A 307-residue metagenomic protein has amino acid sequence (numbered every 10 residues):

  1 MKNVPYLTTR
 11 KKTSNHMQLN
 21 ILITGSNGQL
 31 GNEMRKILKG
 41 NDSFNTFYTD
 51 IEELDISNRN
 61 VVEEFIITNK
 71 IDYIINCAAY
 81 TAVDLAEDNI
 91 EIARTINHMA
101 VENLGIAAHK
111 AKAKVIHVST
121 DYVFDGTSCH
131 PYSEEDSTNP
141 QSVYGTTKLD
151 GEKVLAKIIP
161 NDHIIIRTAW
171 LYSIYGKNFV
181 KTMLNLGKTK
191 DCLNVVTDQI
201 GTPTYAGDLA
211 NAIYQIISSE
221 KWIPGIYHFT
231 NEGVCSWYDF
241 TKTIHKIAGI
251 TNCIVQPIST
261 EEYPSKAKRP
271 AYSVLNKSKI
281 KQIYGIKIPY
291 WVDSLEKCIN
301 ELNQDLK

Functional and structural regions predicted by a protein language model:
I21-I37: N-terminal Rossmann NAD(P)H-binding glycine-rich loop of SDR-like oxidoreductase domains
Q29, S219-K266, K307: Mid/C-terminal beta-alpha module of Rossmann-like enzyme folds, strongest in SDR-family dehydrogenases/epimerases
N45-V62: Adenosine-cofactor binding site in Rossmann-like domains, unifying the SAM/SAH pocket of S-adenosylmethionine-dependent
R59-I96, H109: NAD(P)H-binding glycine-rich loop region in Rossmannoid oxidoreductase-like domains and their noncatalytic homologs
T95, M99-N103, K110, V123-F124 (+2 more regions): Catalytic helix-loop patch of NAD(P)-dependent Rossmann-fold dehydrogenases
K153-G201, G207-D208, Y214: NAD(P)-dependent short-chain dehydrogenase/reductase
I174, Q199-A210, F229-I247, K297: Substrate-binding strand-loop-helix patch in Rossmann-like NAD(P)-dependent oxidoreductase/epimerase domains
S236-K242, S259-C298, L302-K307: Conserved C-terminal active-site "lid" loop/helix of NAD(P)H-dependent oxidoreductases that clamps the redox cofactor
